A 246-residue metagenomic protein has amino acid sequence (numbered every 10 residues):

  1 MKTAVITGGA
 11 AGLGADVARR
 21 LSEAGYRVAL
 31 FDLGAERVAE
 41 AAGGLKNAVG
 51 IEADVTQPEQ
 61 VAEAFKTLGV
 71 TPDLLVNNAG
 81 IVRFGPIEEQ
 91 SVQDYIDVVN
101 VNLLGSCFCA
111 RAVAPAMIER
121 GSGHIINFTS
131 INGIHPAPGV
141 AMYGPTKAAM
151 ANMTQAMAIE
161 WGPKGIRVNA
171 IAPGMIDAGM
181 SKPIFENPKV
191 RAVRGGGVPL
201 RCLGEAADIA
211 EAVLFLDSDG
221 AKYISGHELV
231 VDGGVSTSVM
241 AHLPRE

Functional and structural regions predicted by a protein language model:
P86-I87, D94-V99, R194: Substrate-binding pocket helix/loop in short-chain dehydrogenase/reductase
E88, H135-A141, P163-K164, R201 (+1 more regions): Active-site loop immediately N-terminal to the catalytic Tyr-X3-Lys motif of short-chain dehydrogenase/reductase
A110, T146, T154: Active-site helix of classical SDR
P115, I159-P163, K222: Alpha-helical segment proximal to the catalytic Tyr-Lys
S130: Residue(s) in the substrate-gating loop at a strand-loop-helix junction that position the organic substrate next
A170, K189-I224, V231-G233: C-terminal helical subdomain
S225-E246: Short C-terminal tail/terminal secondary-structure segment of NAD(P)H-dependent dehydrogenase/reductase domains
